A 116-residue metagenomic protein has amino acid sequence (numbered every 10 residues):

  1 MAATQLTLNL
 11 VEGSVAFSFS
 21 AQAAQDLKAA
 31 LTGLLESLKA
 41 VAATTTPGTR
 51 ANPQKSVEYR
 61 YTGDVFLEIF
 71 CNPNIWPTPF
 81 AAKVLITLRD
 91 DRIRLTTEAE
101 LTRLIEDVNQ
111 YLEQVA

Functional and structural regions predicted by a protein language model:
M1-A116: Positively charged, low-complexity terminal tracts and the immediately adjacent first secondary-structure elements
